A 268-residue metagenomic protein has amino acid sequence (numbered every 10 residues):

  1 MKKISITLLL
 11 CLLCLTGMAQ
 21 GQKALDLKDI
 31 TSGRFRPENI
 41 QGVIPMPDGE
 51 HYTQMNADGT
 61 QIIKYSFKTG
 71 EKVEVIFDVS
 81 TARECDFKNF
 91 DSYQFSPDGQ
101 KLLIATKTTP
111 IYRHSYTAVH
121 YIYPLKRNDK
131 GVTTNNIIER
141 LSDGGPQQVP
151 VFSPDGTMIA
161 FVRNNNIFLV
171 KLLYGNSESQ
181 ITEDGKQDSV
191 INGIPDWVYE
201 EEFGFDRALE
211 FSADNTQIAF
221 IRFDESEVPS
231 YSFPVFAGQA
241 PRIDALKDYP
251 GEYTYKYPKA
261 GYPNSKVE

Functional and structural regions predicted by a protein language model:
M1-I4: Positively charged n-region of N-terminal signal peptides that target proteins for export
T7-T16: Bacterial N-terminal signal peptides
A19-E268: Beta-propeller folds
